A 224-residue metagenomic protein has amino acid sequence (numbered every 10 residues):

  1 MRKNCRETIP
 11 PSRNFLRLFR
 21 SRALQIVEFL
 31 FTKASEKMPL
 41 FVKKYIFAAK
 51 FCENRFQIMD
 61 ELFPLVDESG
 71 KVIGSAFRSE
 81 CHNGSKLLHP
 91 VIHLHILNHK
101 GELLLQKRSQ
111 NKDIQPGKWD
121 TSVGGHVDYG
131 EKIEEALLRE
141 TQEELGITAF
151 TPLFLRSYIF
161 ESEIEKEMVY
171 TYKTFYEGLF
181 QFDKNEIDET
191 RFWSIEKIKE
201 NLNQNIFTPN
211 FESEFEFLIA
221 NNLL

Functional and structural regions predicted by a protein language model:
F56-I58, Y129, R156, E163-L224: Nudix hydrolase/Nudix homology domain
D60-H93: Acidic, metal-coordinating catalytic segment for phosphate/diphosphate chemistry, firing primarily on the Nudix
E80-I92, N98-R139: Conserved Nudix-box catalytic region and its N-terminal flanking loop in Nudix hydrolases and closely related
H82-L87, I114, S157-V169: Acidic pyrophosphate-coordinating catalytic loop
T148-R156: A short coil-to-beta-strand element that immediately follows conserved catalytic motifs
